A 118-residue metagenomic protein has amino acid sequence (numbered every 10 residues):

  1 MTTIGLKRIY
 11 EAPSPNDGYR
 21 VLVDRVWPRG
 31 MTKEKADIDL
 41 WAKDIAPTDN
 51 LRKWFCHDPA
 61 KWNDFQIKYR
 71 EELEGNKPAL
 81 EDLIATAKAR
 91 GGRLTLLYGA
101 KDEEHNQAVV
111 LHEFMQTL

Functional and structural regions predicted by a protein language model:
M1-L118: Residues lining hydrophobic/aromatic ligand-binding pockets adjacent to catalytic sites
